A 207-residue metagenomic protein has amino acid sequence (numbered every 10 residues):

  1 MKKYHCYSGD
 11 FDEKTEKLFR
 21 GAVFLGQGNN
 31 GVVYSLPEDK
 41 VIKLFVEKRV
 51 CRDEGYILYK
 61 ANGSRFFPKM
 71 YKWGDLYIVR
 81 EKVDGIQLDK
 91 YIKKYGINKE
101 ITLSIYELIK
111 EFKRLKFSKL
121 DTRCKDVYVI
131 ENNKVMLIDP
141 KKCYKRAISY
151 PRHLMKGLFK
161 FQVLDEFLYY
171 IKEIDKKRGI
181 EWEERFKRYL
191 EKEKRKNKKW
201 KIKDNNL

Functional and structural regions predicted by a protein language model:
K2-G55: ATP-binding glycine-rich loop module of kinase domains
G26, K69-W73, K119-D121: Short beta-strand
N29, P37-E38, G74, R123 (+1 more regions): Short loop/turn segments that connect beta-strands within the blades of beta-propeller domains, predominantly WD40
Y59-N62, F66-T102: Conserved structural core of kinase catalytic domains
D89-V135, P151: Conserved kinase catalytic-core helix
E131-L207: C-lobe/activation-segment region of protein kinase-like
